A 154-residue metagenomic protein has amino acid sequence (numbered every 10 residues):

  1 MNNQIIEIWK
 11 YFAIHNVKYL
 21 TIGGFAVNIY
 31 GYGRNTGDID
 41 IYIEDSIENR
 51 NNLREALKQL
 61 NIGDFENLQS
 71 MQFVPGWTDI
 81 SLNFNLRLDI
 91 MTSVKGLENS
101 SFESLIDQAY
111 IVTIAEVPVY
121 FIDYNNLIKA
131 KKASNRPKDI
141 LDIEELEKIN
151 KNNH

Functional and structural regions predicted by a protein language model:
M1-H154: Compositionally biased terminal segments of proteins
